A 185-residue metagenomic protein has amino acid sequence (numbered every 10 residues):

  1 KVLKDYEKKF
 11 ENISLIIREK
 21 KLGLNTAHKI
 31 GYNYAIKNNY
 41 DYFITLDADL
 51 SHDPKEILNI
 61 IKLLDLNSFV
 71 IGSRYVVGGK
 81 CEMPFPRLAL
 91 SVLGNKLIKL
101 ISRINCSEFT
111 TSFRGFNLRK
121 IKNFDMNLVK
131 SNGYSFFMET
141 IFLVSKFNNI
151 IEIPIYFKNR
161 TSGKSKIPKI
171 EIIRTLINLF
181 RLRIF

Functional and structural regions predicted by a protein language model:
K1-I16: Acidic donor-binding segment of Leloir-type glycosyltransferases
F10-I13, L66-N67, R103, F147: A generic structural signal for alpha->beta connector loops
R18-K37, Y42, P54-Y134, R160-I177: Acceptor/aglycone-binding surface of glycosyltransferases and processive sugar-polymer synthases
N105, L128-V129, I141-K158: Catalytic donor-sugar/metal-binding loop of nucleotide-sugar-dependent glycosyltransferases
F136-T140: Short active-site alpha-helical segment characteristic of glycosyltransferases and processive polysaccharide synthases
N178-F185: C-terminal, non-catalytic tails of nucleotide-sugar-dependent glycosyltransferases
